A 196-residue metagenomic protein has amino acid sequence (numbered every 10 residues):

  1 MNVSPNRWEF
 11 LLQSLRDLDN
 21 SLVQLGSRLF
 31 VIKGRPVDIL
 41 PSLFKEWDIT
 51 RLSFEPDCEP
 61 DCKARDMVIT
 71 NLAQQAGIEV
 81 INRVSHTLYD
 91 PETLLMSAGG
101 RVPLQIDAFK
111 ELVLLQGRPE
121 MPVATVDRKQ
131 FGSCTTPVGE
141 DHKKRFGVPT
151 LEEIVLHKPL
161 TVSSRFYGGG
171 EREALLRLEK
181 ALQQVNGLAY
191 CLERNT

Functional and structural regions predicted by a protein language model:
M1-R128: Trp/Phe/Arg-rich N-terminal binding region typifying the photolyase-homology
I78, G99-T196: Glycine/tryptophan-enriched, flexible segments
